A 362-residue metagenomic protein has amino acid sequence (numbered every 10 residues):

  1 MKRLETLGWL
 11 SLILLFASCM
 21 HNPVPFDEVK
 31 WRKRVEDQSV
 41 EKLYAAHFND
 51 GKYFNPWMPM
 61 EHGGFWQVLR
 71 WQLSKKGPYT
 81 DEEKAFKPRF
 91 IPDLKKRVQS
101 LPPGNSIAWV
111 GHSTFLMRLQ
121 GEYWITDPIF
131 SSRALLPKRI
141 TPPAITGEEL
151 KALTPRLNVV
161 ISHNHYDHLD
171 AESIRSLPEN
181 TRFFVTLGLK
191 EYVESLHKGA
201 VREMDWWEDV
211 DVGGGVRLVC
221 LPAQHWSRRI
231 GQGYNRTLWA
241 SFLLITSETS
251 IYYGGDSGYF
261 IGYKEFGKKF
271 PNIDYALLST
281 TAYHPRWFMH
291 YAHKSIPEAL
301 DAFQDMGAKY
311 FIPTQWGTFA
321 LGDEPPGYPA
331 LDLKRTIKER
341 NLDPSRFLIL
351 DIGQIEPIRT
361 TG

Functional and structural regions predicted by a protein language model:
M1-G8: Bacterial N-terminal signal peptides that target proteins for export
L12, C19-A134, K138-R139, G147 (+2 more regions): Metallo-beta-lactamase
M20-L43, H47-P56, N158, H165 (+4 more regions): Cap/insert and terminal regions of metallo-dependent hydrolase folds
Y44-A45, K138-V185, A200, P271-L277: Active-site metal-binding motif and surrounding structural segment of the metallo-beta-lactamase
D81-G104, R182, T186-T249, D332-Q354 (+1 more regions): Metallo-beta-lactamase
P102, V110-H112, T154, I161 (+1 more regions): Extracytoplasmic
T114-R118, V212-D274, H290, K294-E298: Catalytic core of the metallo-beta-lactamase
F130-I145, W226-G233, H284-H293, A320: Acidic/histidine-rich helix-loop elements that form or flank divalent-metal/phosphate-binding sites at the catalytic
